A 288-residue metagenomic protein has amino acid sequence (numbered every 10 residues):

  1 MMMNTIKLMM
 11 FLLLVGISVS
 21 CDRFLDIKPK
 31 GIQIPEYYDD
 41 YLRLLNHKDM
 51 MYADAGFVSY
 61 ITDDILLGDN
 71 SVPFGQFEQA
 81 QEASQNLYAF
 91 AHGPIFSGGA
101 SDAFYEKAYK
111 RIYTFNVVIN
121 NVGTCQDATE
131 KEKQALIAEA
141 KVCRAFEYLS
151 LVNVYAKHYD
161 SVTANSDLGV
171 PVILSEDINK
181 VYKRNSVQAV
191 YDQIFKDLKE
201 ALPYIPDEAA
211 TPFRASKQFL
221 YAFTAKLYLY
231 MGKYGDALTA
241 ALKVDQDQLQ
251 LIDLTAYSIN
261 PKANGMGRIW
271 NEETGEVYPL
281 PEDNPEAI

Functional and structural regions predicted by a protein language model:
M1-P29: Bacterial Sec-dependent N-terminal signal peptides
C21-G68: Membrane-proximal, proline-rich intrinsically disordered regions
R43, I61, D236-I288: Hydrophobic-face positions in mid-chain alpha helices that act as interaction patches
Q81-Y155, N185, L202-D207: Conserved, well-structured interaction surfaces
T114, V190, D197, Y204 (+2 more regions): Alpha-helical solenoid repeat scaffolds, predominantly canonical TPR units
V152-Y159, A209, Y230-G232: Short coil/turn linking the two alpha-helices of tandem helical-hairpin repeats
D160-L174: Short, flexible, mixed-charge acidic loops at enzyme active sites
